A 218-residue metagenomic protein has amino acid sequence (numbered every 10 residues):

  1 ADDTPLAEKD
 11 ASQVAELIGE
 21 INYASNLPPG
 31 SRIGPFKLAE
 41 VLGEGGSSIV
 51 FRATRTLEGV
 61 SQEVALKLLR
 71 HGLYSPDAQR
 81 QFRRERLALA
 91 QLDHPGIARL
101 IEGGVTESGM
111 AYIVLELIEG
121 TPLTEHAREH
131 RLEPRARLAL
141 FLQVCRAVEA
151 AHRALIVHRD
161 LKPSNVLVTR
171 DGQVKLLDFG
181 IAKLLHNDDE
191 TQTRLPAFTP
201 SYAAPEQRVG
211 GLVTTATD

Functional and structural regions predicted by a protein language model:
A1-E40, P134: Short N-terminal regulatory/linker segments that flank and modulate the kinase catalytic core
A39-G46, V50: Protein kinase glycine-rich loop
R70-Q91: AlphaC helix of the eukaryotic protein kinase fold
Y74-P76, D171-L212: Activation segment of protein kinases
E102-G104: A short, aromatic-enriched beta-strand patch in the conserved N-lobe beta-sheet of the protein kinase catalytic domain
S108-P122: Conserved short submotifs of the Hanks-type protein kinase catalytic core that shape the nucleotide-binding pocket
R146-I156: Protein kinase catalytic-loop region centered on the HRD/HxD motif
